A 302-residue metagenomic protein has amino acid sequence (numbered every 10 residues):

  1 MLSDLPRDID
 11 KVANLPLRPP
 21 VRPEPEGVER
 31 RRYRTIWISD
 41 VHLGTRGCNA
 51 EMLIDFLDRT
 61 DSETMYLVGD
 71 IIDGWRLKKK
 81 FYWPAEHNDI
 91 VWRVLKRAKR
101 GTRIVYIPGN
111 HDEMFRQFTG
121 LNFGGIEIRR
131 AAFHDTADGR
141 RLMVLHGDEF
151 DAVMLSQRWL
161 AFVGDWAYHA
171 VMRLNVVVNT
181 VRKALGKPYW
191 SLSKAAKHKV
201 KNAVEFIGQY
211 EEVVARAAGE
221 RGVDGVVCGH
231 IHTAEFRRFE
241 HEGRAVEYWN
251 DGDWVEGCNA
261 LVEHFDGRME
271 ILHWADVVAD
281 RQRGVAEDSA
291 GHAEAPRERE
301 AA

Functional and structural regions predicted by a protein language model:
L2-P16, I128, L192-G225, A234 (+1 more regions): Non-catalytic terminal accessory segments
L2-P6, V12-L15, E247, D253-A302: Long, positively charged, glycine-interspersed low-complexity recognition regions
L2-V12, P16, E29-R34, L43-D138: Core catalytic region of metal-dependent phosphoesterases/phosphodiesterases, especially metallo-beta-lactamase-like
R18-Y33, G243: Extreme N-terminus of proteins, especially the signal/transit-peptide cleavage junction and the first residues
T35-W37, M65-L67, M143, V227: Residue-level marker for buried hydrophobic side chains located in beta-strands that build the well-ordered beta-sheet
D40, G69-D70, G109, H146 (+2 more regions): Active-site glycine-centered loops adjacent to acidic/histidine catalytic or metal-binding residues that shape
G124-A132, M143, D148, A152-F162 (+1 more regions): Conserved beta-sheet core of the metallophosphoesterase superfamily
L145-Y210: Active-site-proximal loop/helix segment associated with metal-binding centers of metalloenzymes
